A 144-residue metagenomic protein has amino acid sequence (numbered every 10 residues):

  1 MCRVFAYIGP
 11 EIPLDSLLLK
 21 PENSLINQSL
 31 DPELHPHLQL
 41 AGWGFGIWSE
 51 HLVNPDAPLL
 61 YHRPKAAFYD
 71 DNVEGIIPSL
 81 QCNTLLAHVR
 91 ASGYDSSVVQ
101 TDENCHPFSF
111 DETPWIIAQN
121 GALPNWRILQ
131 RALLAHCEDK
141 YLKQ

Functional and structural regions predicted by a protein language model:
M1-F68: Extreme N-terminus nucleophile/cap motif
C2, W115-N125: Conserved beta-strand-loop-short alpha-helix elements that form and flank the Mn2+/Mg2+-coordinating active site
G9-P10, H88-Y94, N120: Fold-independent oxyanion-binding glycine-rich loops and adjacent beta-strand/coil segments at enzyme active sites
D15-S16, P55-D56, D70, D95-S97 (+1 more regions): Short helix/loop capping segments that flank catalytic or ligand/cofactor-binding pockets
Q28-D31, R63-G75, V89-E112, L133-C137: Short acidic (Asp/Glu) patches
W43-G44, L85-H88: A short, Trp-centered hydrophobic/proline-enriched beta-strand micro-motif
L80-N83: A gly/proline- and charged-residue-enriched helix-loop-helix capping module
P124-Q144: Short histidine
